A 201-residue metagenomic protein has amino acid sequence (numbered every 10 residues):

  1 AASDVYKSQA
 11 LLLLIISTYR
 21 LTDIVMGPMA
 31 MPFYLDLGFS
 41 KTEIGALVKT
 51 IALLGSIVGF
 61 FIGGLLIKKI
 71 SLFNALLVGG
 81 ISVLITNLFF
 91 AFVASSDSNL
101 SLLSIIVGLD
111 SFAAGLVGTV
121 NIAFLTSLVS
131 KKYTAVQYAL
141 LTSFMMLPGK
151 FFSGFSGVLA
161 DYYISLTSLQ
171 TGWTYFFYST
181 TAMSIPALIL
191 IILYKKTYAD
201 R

Functional and structural regions predicted by a protein language model:
A1-Y6: Short, small-residue-biased leader/transition segments that mark boundaries at the very start of proteins
P28-G45: Short amphipathic helix-loop junctions that connect adjacent transmembrane helices in Major Facilitator Superfamily/SLC
K41-T42, K131-L141: Loop-to-transmembrane helix entry/capping segments in MFS-fold secondary transporters and related SLC/MFSD carriers
V58-A75, A160-D161: Helix-to-loop junctions at the C-terminal end of transmembrane segments in multipass secondary transporters
I81-S98: C-terminal ends and interior cores of transmembrane alpha-helices in multi-pass membrane transporters/permeases
L116-S130: Intracellular juxtamembrane helix-capping segments at the cytosolic ends of symmetry-related transmembrane helices
F155-I185: A membrane-interface helix-boundary motif in multi-pass transporters
Y178-R201: Multi-pass alpha-helical transporter architecture, strongest for 12-TM Major Facilitator/SLC carriers used
